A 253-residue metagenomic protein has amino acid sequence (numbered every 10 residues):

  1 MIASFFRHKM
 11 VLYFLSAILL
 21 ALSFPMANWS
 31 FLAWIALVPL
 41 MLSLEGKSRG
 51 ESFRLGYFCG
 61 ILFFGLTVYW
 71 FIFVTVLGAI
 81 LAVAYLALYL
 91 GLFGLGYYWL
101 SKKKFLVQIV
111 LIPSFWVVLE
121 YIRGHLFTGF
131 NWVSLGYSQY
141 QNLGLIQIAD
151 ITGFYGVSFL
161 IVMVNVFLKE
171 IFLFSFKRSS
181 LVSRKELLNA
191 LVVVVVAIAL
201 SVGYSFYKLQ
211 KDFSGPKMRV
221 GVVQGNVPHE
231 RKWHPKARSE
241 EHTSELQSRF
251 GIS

Functional and structural regions predicted by a protein language model:
M1-K208: Membrane-embedded alpha-helical bundles of multi-pass enzymes that act on lipidic or dolichyl-linked glycan substrates
L20-A21, G225-E230: A short, flexible beta-alpha/helix-coil linker loop
E120, N226, R249: Short, flexible active-site-adjacent loop segments at beta-strand->alpha-helix junctions, enriched in small/polar
Q139, V222-V227: Short, small-residue-rich loop/turn micro-motifs
K208-V223: Alpha-helical transmembrane signal-anchor/signal-peptide segments
P228-E240: Acidic/histidine-rich helix-loop elements that form or flank divalent-metal/phosphate-binding sites at the catalytic
E240-H242, L246-S253: Single conserved hydrophobic/aromatic residue that forms the stacking wall/gate of nucleotide- or nucleobase-binding
